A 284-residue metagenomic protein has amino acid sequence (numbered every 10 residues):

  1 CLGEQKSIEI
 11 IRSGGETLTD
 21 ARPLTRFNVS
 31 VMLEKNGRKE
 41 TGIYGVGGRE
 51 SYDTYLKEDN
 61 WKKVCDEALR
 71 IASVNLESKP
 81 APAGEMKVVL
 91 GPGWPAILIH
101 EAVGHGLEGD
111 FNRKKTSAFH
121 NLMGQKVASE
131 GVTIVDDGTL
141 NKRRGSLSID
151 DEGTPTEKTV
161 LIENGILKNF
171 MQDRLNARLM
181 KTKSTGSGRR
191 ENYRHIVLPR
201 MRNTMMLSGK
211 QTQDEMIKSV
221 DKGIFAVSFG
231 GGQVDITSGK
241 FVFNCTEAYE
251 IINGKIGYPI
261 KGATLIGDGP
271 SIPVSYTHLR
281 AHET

Functional and structural regions predicted by a protein language model:
C1-K158, E163-I166, R202, E215 (+1 more regions): Active-site bordering "gate/hinge" segments that shape substrate access to catalytic or cofactor-binding pockets
N121-R280: Dual-mode signal for accessory low-complexity, basic/Gly-rich regions
